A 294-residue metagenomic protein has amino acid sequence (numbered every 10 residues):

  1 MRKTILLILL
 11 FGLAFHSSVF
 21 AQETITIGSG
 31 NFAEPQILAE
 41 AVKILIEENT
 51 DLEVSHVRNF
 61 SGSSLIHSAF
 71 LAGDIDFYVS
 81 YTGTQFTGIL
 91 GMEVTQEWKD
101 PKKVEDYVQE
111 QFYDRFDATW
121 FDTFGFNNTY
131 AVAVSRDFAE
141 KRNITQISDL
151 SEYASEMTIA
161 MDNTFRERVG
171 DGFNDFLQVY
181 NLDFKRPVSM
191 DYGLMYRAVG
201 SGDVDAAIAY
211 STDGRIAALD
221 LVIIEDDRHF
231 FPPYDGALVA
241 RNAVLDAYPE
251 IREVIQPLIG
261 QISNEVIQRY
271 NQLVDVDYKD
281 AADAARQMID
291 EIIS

Functional and structural regions predicted by a protein language model:
M1-T4: Positively charged n-region of N-terminal signal peptides that target proteins for export
L7-H16: Bacterial N-terminal signal peptides
T24-H56, G125-Y196, K279, D283: Bilobed "Venus flytrap"/periplasmic-binding protein-like clamshell domains and structurally analogous long
L45, S64-I75, G91-E93, N174-V179 (+1 more regions): Short helices/loops that flank or line small-molecule/ion binding pockets
F60-S63, G73-F86, V104, S135 (+4 more regions): Beta->alpha turn/N-cap motifs
I89-K99, Y107-F121, D203, R215-H229: Ligand-binding "clamshell"
T129-E140, D235-Y248: A bilobed periplasmic-binding-protein/Venus flytrap-type ligand-binding module shared by bacterial periplasmic
R168, L177-L182, E250-S294: An extracytoplasmic/periplasmic, membrane-proximal ligand-sensing/linker region
